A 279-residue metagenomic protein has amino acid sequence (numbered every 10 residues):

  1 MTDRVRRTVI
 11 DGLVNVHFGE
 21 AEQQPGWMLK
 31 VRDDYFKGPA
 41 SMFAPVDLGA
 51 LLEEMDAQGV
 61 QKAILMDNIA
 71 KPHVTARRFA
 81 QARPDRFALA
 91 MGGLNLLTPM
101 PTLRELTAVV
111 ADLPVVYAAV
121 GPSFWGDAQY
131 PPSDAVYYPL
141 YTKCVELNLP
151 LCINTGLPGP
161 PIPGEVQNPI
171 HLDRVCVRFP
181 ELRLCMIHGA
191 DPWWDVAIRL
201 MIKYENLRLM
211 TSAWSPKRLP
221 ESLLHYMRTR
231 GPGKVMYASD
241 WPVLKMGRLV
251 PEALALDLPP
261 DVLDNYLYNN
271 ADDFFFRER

Functional and structural regions predicted by a protein language model:
M1-G12, G19-K62, P232-M236, L244-R279: Mid-to-C-terminal alpha-helical segments outside catalytic/metal-binding sites
V14-V16, D67-N68, M91-L96, A119-P122 (+4 more regions): A cross-domain feature marking catalytic cores of carbohydrate-active enzymes and several ubiquitous metabolic/repair
H17-G19, A70-P72, L96-P99, W125-D127 (+4 more regions): Active-site environment of divalent metal-dependent phosphoester hydrolases
E20-G26, A76-R77, L103, P163-E165 (+4 more regions): Short aromatic-enriched loop/helix-cap "lid" or pocket-rim segments at secondary-structure transitions that line
A44-E54, T98-V110, W194: Short, acidic/polar
M55, A63, L89-A90, A118 (+6 more regions): Divalent metal-coordination and catalytic microenvironments
Q61-K62, A70-P158, P163-V166: Active-site gating/metal-coordination segments in enzymes
R86, V116-Y117, Y130-M236: Catalytic pocket-lining loop regions of alpha/beta-barrel enzymes, especially the amidohydrolase/enolase/GH5 lineages
